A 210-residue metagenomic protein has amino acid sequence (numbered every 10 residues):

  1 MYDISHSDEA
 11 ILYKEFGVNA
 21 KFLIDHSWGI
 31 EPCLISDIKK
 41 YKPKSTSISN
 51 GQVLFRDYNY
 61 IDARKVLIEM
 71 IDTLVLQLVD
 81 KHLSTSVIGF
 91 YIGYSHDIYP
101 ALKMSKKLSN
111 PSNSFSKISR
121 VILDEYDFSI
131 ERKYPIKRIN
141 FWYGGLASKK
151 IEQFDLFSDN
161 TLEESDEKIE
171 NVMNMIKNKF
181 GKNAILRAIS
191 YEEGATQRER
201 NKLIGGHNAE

Functional and structural regions predicted by a protein language model:
M1-K133: DNA-contacting surface of Y-family translesion DNA polymerases
M104, L108-E210: Acidic, metal-coordinating catalytic segment for phosphate/diphosphate chemistry, firing primarily on the Nudix
